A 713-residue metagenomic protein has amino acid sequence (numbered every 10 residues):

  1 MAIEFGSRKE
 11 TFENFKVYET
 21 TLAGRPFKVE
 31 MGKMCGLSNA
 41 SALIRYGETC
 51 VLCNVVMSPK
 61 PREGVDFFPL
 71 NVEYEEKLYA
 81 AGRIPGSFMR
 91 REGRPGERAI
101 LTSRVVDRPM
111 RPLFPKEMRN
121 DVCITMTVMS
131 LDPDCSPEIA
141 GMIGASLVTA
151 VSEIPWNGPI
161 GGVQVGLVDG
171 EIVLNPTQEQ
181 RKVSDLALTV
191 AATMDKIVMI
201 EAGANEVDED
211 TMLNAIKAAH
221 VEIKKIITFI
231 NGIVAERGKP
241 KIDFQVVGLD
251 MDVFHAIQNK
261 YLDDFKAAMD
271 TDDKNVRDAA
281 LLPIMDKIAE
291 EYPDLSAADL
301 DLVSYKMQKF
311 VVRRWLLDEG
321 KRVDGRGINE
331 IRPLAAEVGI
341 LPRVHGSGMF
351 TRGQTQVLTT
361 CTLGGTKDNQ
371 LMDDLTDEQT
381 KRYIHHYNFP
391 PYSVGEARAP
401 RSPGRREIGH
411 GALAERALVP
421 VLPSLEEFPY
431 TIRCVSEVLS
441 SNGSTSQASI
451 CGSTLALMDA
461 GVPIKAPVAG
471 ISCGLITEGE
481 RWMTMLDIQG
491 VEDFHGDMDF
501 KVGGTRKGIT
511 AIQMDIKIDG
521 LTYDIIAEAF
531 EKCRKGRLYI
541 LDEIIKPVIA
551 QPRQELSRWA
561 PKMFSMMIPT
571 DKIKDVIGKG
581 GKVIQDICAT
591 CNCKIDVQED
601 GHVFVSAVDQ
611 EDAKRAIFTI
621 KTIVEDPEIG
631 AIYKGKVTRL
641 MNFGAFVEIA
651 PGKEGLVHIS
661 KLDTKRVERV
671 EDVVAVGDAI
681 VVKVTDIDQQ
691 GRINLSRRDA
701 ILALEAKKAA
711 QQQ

Functional and structural regions predicted by a protein language model:
A2-Q245: Long, basic N-terminal domains or extensions that often function in RNA/ssDNA interaction or organelle/cellular
A2-S58, I242-D377, P561-D575, V583 (+1 more regions): Extended amphipathic alpha-helical scaffolds
S38-V122, V128-S130, C135, E201 (+4 more regions): Glycine-rich, flexible beta-strand/loop modules in the N-terminal catalytic cores of phosphate-handling
A40-L43, C135-E153, V338-C361, N442-V462 (+1 more regions): Conserved phosphate/anionic-ligand binding catalytic regions in large, soluble enzymes, centered on
R108-K116, V151, I340, G365 (+11 more regions): Conserved helix-loop functional segments at active or binding sites
K116-V122, N157-P159, I226-F244, N275-V276 (+7 more regions): Flexible, glycine/charged-enriched surface loops at secondary-structure junctions
E153-A268, L457-Q554: Mobile "lid/hinge" segments at catalytic clefts and subdomain interfaces of large enzymes
W559-S565, T570-Q713: Single-stranded RNA-binding regions, centering on S1/OB-family and related RNA-binding modules
